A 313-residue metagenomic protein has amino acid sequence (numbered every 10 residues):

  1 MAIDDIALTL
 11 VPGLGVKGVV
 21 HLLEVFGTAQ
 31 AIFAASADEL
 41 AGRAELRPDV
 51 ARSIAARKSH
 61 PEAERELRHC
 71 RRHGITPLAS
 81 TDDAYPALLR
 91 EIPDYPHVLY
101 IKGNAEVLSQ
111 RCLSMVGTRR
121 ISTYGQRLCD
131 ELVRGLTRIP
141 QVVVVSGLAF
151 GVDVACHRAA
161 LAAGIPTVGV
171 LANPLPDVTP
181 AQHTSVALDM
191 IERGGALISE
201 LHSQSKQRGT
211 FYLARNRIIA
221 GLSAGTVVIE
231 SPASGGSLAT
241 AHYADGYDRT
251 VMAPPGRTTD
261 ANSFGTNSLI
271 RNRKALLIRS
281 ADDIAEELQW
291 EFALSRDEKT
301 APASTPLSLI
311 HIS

Functional and structural regions predicted by a protein language model:
M1-A2, A79-L309, S313: Glycine-biased, small-residue-rich flexible motifs in mid-sequence functional cores and linkers
M1-R138: Short, positively charged patches
